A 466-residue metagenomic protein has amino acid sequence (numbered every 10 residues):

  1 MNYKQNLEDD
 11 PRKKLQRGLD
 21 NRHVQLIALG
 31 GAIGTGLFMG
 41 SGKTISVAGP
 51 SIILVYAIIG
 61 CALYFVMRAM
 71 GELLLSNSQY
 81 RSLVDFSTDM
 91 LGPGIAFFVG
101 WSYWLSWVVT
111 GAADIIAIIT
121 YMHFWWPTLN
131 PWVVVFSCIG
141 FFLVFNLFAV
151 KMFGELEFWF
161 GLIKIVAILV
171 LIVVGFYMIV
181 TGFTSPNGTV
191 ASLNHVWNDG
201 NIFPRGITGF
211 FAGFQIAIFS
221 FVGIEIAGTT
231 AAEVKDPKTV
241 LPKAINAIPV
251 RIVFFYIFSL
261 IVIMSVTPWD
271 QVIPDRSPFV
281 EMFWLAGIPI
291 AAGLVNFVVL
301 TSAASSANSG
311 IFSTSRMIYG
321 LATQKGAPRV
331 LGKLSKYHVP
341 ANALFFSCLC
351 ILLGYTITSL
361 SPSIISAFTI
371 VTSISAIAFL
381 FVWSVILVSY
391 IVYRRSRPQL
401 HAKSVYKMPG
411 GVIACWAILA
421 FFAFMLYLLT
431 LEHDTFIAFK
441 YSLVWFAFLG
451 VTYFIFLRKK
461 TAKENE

Functional and structural regions predicted by a protein language model:
M1-S41, S46-S51, Y64, R68 (+4 more regions): Membrane-interface "cap" regions at the ends of multi-pass membrane proteins
Y3-E8, V84-M90, G94, D114-V135 (+5 more regions): Helix-loop-helix connectors at the membrane interface of multi-pass transporters/channels
Y3-N6, D10-P11, L15, I52-I53 (+2 more regions): Helix-loop-helix junctions that connect adjacent transmembrane segments in multi-pass membrane transporters
Q16, M39-V134, V144, V250-V253 (+2 more regions): Extracellular loop-to-transmembrane helix junctions
Q79-Y80, S102-A117, F221-V234, A292-R329 (+3 more regions): Membrane-helix boundary/coupling elements in multi-pass transport proteins
D85-T88, G92, F124, W197-G200 (+2 more regions): TM-loop-TM module centered on a large, flexible mid-protein loop between adjacent transmembrane helices in multi-pass
I119, V133-A191, V222, I245-P249 (+4 more regions): Membrane-interface loop-to-helix entry segments
F160, V330-A341, L380-D434: C-terminal membrane-solvent junction of multi-pass transporters and transport-like membrane proteins
